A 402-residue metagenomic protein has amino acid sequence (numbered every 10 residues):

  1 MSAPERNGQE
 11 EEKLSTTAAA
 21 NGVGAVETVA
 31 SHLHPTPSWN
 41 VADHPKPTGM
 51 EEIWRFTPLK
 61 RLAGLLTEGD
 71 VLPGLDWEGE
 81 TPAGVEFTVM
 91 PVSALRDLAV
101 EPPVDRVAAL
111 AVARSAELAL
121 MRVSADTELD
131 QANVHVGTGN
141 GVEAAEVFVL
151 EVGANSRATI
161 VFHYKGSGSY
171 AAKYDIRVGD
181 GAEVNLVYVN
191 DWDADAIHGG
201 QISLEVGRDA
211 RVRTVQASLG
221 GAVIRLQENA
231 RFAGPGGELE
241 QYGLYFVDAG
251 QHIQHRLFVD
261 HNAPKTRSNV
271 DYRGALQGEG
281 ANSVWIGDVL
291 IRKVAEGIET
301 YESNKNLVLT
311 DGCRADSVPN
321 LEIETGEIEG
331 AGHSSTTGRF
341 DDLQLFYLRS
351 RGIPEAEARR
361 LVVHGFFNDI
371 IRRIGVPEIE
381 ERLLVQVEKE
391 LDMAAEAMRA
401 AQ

Functional and structural regions predicted by a protein language model:
S2-A119, S124-E128, L276: N-terminal amphipathic, basic helical "cap/leader" segment at the start of enzyme domains
E5, A99-I353, F367, I371-Q402: Conserved beta-strand/loop scaffold segments within soluble protein domains that form the structured core and edges
H32-P35, P45, Y301-E302, D342 (+1 more regions): Generic hydrophobic-segment detector
